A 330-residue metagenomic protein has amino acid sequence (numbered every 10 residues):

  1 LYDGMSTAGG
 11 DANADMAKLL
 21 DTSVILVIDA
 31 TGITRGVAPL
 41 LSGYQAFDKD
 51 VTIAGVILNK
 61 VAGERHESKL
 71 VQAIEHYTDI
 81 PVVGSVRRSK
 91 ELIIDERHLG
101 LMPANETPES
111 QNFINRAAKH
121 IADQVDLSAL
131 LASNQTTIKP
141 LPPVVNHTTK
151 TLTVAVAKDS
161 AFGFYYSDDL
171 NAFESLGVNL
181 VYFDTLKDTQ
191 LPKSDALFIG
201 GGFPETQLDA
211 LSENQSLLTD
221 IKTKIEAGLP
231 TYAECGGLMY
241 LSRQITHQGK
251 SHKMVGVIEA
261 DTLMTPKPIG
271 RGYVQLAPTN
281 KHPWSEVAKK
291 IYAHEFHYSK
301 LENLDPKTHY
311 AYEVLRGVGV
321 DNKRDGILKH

Functional and structural regions predicted by a protein language model:
L1-T7: Switch II (G3) loop of P-loop NTPases
A8-A14, S42, E213-L217: Charged helix-capping and loop-helix junction motifs
A8-A30: Inter-motif core of Ras-like GTPase G domains
T22, I80, E226-P230: A short helix->loop->beta-strand "cap" motif at the edges of active sites that frequently abuts
T34-N146: Internal gly/pro-rich beta-alpha loop/helix module that stabilizes soluble enzyme cofactors or their anionic handles
Q124, T148-K150, F162-A172, L176-N179 (+1 more regions): C-terminal and late-domain segments of enzyme folds
L152-Q215, T219-E226: Phosphate-binding active sites in nucleotide-utilizing proteins
L180, P204-P283: Cysteine-nucleophile active-site neighborhood
